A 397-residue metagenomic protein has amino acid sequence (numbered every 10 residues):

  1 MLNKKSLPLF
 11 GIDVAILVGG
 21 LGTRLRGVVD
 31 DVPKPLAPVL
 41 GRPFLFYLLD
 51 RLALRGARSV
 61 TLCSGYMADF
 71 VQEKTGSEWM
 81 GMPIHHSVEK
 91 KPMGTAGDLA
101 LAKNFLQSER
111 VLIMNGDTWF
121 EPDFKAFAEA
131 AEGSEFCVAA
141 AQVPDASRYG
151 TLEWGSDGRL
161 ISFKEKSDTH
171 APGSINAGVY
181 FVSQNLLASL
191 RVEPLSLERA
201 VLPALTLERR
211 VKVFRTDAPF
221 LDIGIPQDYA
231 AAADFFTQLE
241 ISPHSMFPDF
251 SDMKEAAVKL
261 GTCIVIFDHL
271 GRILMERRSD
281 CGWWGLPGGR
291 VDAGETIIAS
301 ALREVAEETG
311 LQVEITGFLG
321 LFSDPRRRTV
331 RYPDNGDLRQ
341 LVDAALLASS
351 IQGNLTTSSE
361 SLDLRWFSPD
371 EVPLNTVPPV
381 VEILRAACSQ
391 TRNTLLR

Functional and structural regions predicted by a protein language model:
M1-I16, R24, P38, R42-N115 (+4 more regions): Conserved N-terminal catalytic core of the sugar/cofactor nucleotidyltransferase
N3, T237-V265, N335-G336: Acidic, metal-coordinating catalytic segment for phosphate/diphosphate chemistry, firing primarily on the Nudix
G27, K91, A141-V143, T169-A171 (+3 more regions): Short Gly/Pro-enriched turn/cap motifs at secondary-structure boundaries
L112, W119, K125-E129, P144 (+1 more regions): Catalytic-core segments of class I nucleotidyltransferases/pyrophosphorylases that form NMP-activated intermediates
G133-Q142: A short, conserved acidic/glycine-rich loop-to-beta-strand motif that forms the donor nucleotide-sugar/metal
Y149, A177, E255, G261-T262 (+1 more regions): Short loop/turn microsegments at loop-to-beta-strand junctions
L160, R272-I273, L355: Hydrophobic "anchor" residues
V291-I315, F322-A386, L396-R397: Unchanged
